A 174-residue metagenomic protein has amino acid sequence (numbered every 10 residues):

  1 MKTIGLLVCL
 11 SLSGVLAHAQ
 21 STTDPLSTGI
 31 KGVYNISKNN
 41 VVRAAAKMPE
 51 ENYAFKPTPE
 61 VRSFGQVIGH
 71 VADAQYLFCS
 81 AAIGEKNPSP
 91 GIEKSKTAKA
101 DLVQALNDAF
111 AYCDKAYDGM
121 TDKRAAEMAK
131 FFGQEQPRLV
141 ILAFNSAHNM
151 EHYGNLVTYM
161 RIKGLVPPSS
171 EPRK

Functional and structural regions predicted by a protein language model:
G5-A17: Bacterial N-terminal signal peptides
H18-S27: Cleaved targeting-peptide boundary
K31-N35, N39-V42, N52-P90, K130-K174: Short, contiguous alpha-helical
A44, T97-K130, P137-H148: Acidic/histidine-rich alpha-helical segments that form the ligand environment of transition-metal centers
